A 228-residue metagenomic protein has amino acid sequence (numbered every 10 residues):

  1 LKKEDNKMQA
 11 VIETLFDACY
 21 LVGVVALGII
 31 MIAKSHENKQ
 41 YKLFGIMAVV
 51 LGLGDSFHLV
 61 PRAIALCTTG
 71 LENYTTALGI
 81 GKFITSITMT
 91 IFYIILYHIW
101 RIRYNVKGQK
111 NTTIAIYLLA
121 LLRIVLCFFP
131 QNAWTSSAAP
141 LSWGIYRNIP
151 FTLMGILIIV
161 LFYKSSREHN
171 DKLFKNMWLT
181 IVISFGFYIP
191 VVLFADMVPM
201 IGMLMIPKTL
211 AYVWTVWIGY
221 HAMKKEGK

Functional and structural regions predicted by a protein language model:
L1-K7: Short, Lys/Arg-enriched N-terminal segments with co-localized hydrophobic residues within the first ~10-30 amino acids
M8-V24: Hydrophobic transmembrane alpha-helical segments in integral membrane proteins
A10-I12, L71-F83, S136-N148, V198-K208: Non-cytosolic membrane-interface motifs at loop->transmembrane helix junctions
V24-A33, I94-W100, F128-P130, P150-K175 (+2 more regions): Alpha-helical transmembrane segments in multipass membrane proteins, preferentially the mid-helix core
G28-K34, F57-Y74, G79-T113, C127 (+2 more regions): Internal transmembrane alpha-helix with an interfacial aromatic "cap," most often the third helix
A33-F44, W100-T112, P140, K164-K175 (+1 more regions): Membrane-interface helix-boundary motifs at transmembrane edges
I46-V60, K82-H98, K110-Q131, Y146-I158 (+2 more regions): Alpha-helical transmembrane segments of multi-pass integral membrane proteins
I64-T68, C127-A138, I189-V198: Juxtamembrane "helix-exit" motif on the non-cytosolic side of transmembrane helices
